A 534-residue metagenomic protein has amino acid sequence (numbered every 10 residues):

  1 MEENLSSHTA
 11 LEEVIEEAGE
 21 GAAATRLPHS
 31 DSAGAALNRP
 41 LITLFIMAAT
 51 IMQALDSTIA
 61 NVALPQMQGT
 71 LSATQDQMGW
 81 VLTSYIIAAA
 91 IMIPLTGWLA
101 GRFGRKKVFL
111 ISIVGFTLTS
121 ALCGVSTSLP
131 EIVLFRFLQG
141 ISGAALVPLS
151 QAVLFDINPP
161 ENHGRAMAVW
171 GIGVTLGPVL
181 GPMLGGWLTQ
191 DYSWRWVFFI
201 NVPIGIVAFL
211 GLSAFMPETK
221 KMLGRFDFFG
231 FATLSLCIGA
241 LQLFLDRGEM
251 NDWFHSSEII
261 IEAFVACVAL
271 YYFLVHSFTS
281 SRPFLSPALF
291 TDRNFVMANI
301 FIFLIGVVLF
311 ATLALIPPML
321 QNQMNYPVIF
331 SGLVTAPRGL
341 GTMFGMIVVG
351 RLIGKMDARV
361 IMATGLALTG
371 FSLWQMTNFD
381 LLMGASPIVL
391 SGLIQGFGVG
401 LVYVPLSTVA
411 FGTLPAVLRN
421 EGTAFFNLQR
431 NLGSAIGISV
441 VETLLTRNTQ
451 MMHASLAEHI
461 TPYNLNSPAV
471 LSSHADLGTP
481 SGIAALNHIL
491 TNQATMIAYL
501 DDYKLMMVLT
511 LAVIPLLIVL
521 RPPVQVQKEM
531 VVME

Functional and structural regions predicted by a protein language model:
E2-A49, Q53: Cytosolic juxtamembrane N-terminal segment immediately preceding the first transmembrane helix of multi-pass
G19-A24, P28, S32, Q77 (+3 more regions): Hydrophobic transmembrane architecture of multi-pass small-molecule transporters
L37-G97, F109, P130-I132, G171 (+8 more regions): Transmembrane core module of solute transporters
I93-G230, S256: Helix-loop-helix hairpins in multi-pass membrane proteins, especially solute transporters
A121-V125, F209-A214, Y271-L274, W374-T377 (+4 more regions): Membrane-embedded alpha-helical segments of multi-pass transporters/permeases
T127, P159, F215-E218, E249-M250 (+5 more regions): Short helix-capping/hinge motifs at transmembrane helix termini and TM-loop junctions
I204-L241, G248, D252-E258, L285-T291 (+2 more regions): Central mid-sequence intracellular linker of multi-pass
